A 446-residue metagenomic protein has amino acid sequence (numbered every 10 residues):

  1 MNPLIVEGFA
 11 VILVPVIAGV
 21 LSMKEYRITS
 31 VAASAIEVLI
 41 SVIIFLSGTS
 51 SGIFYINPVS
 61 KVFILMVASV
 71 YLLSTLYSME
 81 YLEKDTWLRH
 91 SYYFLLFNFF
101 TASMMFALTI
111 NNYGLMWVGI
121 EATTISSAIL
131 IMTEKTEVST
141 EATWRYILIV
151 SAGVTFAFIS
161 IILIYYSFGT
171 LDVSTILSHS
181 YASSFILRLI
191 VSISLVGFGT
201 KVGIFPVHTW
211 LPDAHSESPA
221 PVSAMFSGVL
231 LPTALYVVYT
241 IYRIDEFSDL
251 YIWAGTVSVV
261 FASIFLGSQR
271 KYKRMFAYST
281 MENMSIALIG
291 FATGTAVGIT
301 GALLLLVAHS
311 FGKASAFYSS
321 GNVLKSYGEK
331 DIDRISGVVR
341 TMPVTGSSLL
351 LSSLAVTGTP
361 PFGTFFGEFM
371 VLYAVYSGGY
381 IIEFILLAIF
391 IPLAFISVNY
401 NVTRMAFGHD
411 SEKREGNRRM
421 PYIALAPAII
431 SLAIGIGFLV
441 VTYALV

Functional and structural regions predicted by a protein language model:
I5-G8, Y26-A32, G114-V118, S248-I252 (+1 more regions): Short, aromatic-rich membrane-interface segments at the entry and exit of alpha-helical transmembrane domains
E7-S22, A32-S47, I64-Y81, F100-A102 (+5 more regions): Central hydrophobic cores of alpha-helical transmembrane segments in multi-pass inner-membrane proteins across all
E25-S41, F54-K61, A152: Loop-to-helix transition at the N-terminal end of transmembrane alpha-helices
S34-S41, S151-I159, S352, P427-I436: Hydrophobic alpha-helical membrane-insertion segments
G48-L108, A224, V237: Hydrophobic alpha-helical transmembrane segments in multi-pass integral membrane proteins
I53-F63, Y113-M116, I120-T124, L372: Membrane-interface helix-loop-helix modules in multi-pass inner-membrane proteins
L76-Y81, A102-G114, S126-F369, Y373-R404: Hydrophobic transmembrane alpha-helices and their helix-loop junctions in integral membrane proteins
T170, M342-P343, F395-V446: Cytoplasmic/organellar membrane-interface segments at the starts of transmembrane helices in multi-pass inner-membrane
